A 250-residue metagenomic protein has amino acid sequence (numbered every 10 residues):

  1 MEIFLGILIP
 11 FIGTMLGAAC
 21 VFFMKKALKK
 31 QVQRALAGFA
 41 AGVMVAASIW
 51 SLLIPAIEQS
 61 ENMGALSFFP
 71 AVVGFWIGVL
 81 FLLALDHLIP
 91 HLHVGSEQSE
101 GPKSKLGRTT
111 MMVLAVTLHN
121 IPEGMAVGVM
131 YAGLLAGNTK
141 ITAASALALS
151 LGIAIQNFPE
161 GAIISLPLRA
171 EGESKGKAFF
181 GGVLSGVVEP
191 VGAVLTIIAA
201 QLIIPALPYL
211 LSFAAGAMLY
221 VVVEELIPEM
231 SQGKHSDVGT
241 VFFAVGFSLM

Functional and structural regions predicted by a protein language model:
M1-M250: Intrinsically disordered, metal-sensing/regulatory segments
